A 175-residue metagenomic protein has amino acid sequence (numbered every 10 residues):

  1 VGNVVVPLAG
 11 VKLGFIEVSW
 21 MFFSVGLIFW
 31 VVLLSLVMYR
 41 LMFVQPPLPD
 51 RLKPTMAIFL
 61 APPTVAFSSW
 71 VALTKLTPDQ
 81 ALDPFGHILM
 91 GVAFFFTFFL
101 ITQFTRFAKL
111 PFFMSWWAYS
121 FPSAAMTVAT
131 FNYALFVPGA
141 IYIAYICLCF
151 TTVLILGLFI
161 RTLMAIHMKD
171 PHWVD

Functional and structural regions predicted by a protein language model:
V1, S19-F22, M38-P63, A108-F121 (+2 more regions): Cytoplasm-facing juxtamembrane segments at the starts of transmembrane helices in multi-pass membrane proteins
V1, V6-G26: Membrane-interface helix-loop-helix junctions at boundaries between adjacent transmembrane segments
V5-L13, P63-T77, A125-G139: Hydrophobic alpha-helical transmembrane segments in multi-pass integral membrane proteins
L8, V32-F43, V65-T74, F95-F107: Alpha-helical transmembrane segments in multipass membrane proteins, preferentially the mid-helix core
I16, K75-L82, F107-P111, F131-C147: Extracellular/periplasmic helix-loop-helix junctions in multi-pass membrane proteins
S19-V32, A81-F94, C149-F150: Structural signature of hydrophobic alpha-helical transmembrane segments
P46-D50, T55-P84, F104: Membrane-helix boundary elements
A93-I101, A118-D175: C-terminal functional regions that serve as terminal interaction/effector modules
